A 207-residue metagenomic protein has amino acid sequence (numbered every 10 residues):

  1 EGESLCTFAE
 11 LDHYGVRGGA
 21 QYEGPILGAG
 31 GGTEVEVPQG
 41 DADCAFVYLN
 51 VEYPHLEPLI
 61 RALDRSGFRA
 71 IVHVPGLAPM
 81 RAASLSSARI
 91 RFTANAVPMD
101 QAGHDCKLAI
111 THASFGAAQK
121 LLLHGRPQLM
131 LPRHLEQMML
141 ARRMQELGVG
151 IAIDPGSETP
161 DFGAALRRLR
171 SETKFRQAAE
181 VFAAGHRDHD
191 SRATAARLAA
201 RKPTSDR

Functional and structural regions predicted by a protein language model:
E1-A9: A conserved mid-domain beta-alpha-beta active-site/ligand-binding segment of alpha/beta enzyme cores
D12-L108: Donor-nucleotide binding loops and adjacent catalytic segments primarily of GT-B fold Leloir glycosyltransferases
I71-V72, L129-M130, I151-I153: Short hydrophobic alpha-helical runs that function as membrane-insertion/retention elements
A96-R143: A donor-sugar binding/catalytic signature common to diverse glycosyltransferases and related nucleotide-sugar
L135-A165: Change "using UDP/GDP/dTDP sugars" to "using nucleotide sugars
P160-R207: C-terminal amphipathic helix plus adjacent low-complexity, charged tail appended to glycosyltransferase catalytic
